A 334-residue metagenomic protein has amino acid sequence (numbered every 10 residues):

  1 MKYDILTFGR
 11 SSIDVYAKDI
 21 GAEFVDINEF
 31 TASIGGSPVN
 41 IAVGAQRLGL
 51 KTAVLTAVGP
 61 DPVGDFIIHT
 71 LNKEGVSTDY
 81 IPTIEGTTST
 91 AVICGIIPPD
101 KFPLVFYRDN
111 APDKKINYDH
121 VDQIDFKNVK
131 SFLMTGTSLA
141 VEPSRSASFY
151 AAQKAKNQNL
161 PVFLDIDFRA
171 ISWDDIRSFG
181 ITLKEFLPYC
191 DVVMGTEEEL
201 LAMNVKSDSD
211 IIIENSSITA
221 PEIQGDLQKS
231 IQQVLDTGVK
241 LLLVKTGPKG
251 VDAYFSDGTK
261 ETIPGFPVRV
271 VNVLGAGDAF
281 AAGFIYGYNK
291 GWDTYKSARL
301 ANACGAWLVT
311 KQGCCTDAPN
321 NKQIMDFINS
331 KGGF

Functional and structural regions predicted by a protein language model:
M1-D79, I116, R269: Glycine-rich phosphate/adenosyl-contacting loop at the front of the ribokinase-like
M1-L6, Q153, V205-F334: Conserved phosphate-binding/catalytic region of the ribokinase-like
A45, T196, G277: Short, conserved phosphate/pyrophosphate- and ester-handling motifs at nucleotide-, phospho-/glycolipid
Q46, N72, Q153-N157, L187 (+1 more regions): Anion (oxyanion) recognition and catalysis
K51-T135, M325-F334: Conserved N-terminal subdomain of the carbohydrate kinase-like
D125-K127, K184-L187, D236: A short, aliphatic-rich alpha-helical micro-motif
S131, T137-K229, P248-V251: Conserved beta-alpha-beta core of the PfkB/ribokinase-like small-molecule kinase fold
